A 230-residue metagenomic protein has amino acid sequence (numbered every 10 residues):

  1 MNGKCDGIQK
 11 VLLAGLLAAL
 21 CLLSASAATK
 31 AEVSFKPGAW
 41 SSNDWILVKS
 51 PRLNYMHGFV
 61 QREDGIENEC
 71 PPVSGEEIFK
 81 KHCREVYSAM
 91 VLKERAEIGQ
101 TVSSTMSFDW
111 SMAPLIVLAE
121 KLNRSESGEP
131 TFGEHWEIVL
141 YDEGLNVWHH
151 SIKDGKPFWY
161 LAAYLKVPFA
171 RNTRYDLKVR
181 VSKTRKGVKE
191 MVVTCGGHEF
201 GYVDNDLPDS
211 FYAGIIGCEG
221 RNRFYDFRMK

Functional and structural regions predicted by a protein language model:
N2-G15: Bacterial N-terminal signal peptides that target proteins for export
A14-L23: Bacterial N-terminal signal peptides
W40-E76: Extracellular glycan-recognition surfaces and repeat-rich motifs
I78-H150: Secretory/extracellular carbohydrate-interaction modules and structurally similar beta-sandwich "look-alikes"
S88-E94, A163-F169, G214: Beta-strand-rich interaction surfaces with strong enrichment in secreted/lumenal proteins
S104, T173-T184, E190-V193: Short tryptophan-centered beta-strand motifs in secreted/extracellular beta-sheet-rich domains of glycan-recognition
K153-D176: Short, aromatic/His-centered strand-loop micro-motif at the edge of beta-sheets
G201-D226: Flexible glycan-contacting loops in extracellular carbohydrate-active proteins
